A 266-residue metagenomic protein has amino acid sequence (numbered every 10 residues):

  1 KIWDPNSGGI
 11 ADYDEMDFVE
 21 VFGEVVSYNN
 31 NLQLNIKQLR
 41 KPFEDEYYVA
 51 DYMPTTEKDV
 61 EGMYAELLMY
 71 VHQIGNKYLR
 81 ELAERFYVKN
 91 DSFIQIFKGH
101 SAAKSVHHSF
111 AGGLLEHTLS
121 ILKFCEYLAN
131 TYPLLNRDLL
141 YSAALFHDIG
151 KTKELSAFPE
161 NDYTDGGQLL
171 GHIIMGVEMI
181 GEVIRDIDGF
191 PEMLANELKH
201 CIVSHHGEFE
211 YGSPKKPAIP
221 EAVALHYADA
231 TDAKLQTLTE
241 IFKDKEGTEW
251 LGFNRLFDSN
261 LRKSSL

Functional and structural regions predicted by a protein language model:
W3-F22: Short nucleic-acid-contacting surface segments enriched for D/E, G, S/T with interspersed K/R
G23, F43, V71-I74, N90 (+4 more regions): Conserved NTP-handling cores and scaffolds of large molecular machines
E24-N29: Short, charged beta-turn/beta-strand-edge "cap" motif at the junction between a beta-strand and an adjacent loop
Q33-G99, M175: Extended, charge-rich, solvent-exposed interface segments
V49-T55, H108-F110, T164-Q168: A ubiquitous short alpha-helical element
R80-F124, F146-G150: A short mid-domain helix/strand-loop element embedded in enzyme catalytic domains that forms or borders the active-site
H107, E116, Y127-K245: Divalent metal-dependent catalytic cores for phosphoryl transfer on phosphate-bearing substrates
H226, G247-D258, R262-L266: N-terminal intrinsically disordered, cationic/polar leader segments that include organellar targeting peptides
